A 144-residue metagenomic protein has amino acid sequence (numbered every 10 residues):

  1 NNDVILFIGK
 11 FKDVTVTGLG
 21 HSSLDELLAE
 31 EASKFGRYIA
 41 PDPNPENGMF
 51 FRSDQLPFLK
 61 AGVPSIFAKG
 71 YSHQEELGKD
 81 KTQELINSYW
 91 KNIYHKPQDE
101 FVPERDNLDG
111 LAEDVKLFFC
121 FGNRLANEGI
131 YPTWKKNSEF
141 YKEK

Functional and structural regions predicted by a protein language model:
N1-G78, Q83-W90: Metal-dependent peptidase/peptidase-like ectodomains
K69-E143: His/Asp/Glu-rich mid-to-C-terminal helical/loop segments that flank catalytic regions of hydrolases
